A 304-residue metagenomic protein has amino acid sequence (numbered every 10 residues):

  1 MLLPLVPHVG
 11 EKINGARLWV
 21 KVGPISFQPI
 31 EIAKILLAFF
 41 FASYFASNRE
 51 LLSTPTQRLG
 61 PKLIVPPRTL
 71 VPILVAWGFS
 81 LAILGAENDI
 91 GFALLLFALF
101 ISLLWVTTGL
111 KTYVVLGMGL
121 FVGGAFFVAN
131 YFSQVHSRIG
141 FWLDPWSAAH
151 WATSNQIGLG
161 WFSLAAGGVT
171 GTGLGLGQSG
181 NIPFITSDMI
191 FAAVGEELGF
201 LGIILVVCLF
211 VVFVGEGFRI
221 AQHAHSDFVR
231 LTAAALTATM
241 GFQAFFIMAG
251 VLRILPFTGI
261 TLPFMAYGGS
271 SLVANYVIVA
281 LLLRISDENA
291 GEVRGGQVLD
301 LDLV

Functional and structural regions predicted by a protein language model:
M1-E87, M248-P263, Y267, S271-V277 (+1 more regions): Membrane-helix boundary/helix-loop-helix interface segments in multi-pass membrane proteins
M1-G10, V122-A129, T239: Hydrophobic alpha-helical transmembrane segments
I13, R17-W19, Y113-V206, A224-T232: Hydrophobic, glycine- and aromatic-enriched re-entrant/interface helices and adjoining loop segments
F41-E50, I101-L110, V128-A129, V211-A221 (+1 more regions): Structural signal for the C-terminal ends of transmembrane alpha-helices and the immediately following loop
I64-T69, I73, L96, G117 (+3 more regions): Alpha-helical transmembrane segments of multi-pass membrane proteins, especially transporters and channels
P67-N130: Hydrophobic alpha-helical segments of polytopic membrane proteins
L94-Y113, Q178-G202, T261-V273: Interfacial segments of multi-pass membrane proteins
A221-G259, M265: Loop-to-helix entry and N-terminal half of a specific, functionally important transmembrane alpha helix in multi-pass
